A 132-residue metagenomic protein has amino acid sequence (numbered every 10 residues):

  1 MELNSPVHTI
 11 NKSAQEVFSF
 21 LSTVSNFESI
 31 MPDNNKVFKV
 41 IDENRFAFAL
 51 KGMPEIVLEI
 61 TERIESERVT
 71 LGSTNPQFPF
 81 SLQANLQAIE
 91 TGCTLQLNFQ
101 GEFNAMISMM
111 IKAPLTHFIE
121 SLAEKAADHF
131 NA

Functional and structural regions predicted by a protein language model:
M1-K39: Hydrophobic ligand-binding cavity/cleft-lining segments
E2, I30, R68-V69, M110 (+3 more regions): Amphipathic alpha-helical hairpins
L3-S5, P54-V57, F78-Q83: Short, surface-exposed coil-to-beta transition loops
V7-N11, A47-A49, E59, N85: Generic structural detector for well-ordered beta-strands
A14, T61-S66, N85-T94: A short, structured loop/turn motif at beta-sheet edges
V17-L21, F27, F46, I60 (+1 more regions): Hydrophobic pocket/interface hotspot
E28-S29, F38-Q77, A132: Glycine-rich portal/gate segments that line the openings of hydrophobic small-molecule binding cavities
T74-E124, A132: Beta-strand/loop substructures that line and gate deep hydrophobic ligand-binding cavities in soluble
